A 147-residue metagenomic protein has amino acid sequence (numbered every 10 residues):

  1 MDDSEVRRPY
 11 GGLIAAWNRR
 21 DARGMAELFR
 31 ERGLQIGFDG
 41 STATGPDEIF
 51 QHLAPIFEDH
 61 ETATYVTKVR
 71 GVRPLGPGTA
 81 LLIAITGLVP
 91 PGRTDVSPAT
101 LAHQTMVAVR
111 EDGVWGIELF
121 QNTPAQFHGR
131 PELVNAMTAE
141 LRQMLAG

Functional and structural regions predicted by a protein language model:
M1-E31, N135-G147: Short, low-complexity N-terminal intrinsically disordered segments enriched in polar/charged residues
D3-S4, A22-G78: A solvent-exposed, acidic/Ser-Thr-rich amphipathic alpha-helical stretch
F29-R30, T86-L88, Q121-N122: Short beta-strand segments enriched in hydrophobic/aromatic residues within well-folded beta-rich domains
L34, I83-P91: Generic short beta-strand segments
F38-G40, R93-S97: Short, solvent-exposed loop/turn segments at secondary-structure boundaries
L53-A54, T67-R73, I85-L88, A102-V109: Hydrophobic/aromatic beta-strand elements that line small-molecule binding cavities or substrate pockets in beta-rich
V89-T94, F127-G129: A short, acidic/glycine-rich surface segment
L101-E132: Short beta-strand edge/turn micro-motifs at domain boundaries
